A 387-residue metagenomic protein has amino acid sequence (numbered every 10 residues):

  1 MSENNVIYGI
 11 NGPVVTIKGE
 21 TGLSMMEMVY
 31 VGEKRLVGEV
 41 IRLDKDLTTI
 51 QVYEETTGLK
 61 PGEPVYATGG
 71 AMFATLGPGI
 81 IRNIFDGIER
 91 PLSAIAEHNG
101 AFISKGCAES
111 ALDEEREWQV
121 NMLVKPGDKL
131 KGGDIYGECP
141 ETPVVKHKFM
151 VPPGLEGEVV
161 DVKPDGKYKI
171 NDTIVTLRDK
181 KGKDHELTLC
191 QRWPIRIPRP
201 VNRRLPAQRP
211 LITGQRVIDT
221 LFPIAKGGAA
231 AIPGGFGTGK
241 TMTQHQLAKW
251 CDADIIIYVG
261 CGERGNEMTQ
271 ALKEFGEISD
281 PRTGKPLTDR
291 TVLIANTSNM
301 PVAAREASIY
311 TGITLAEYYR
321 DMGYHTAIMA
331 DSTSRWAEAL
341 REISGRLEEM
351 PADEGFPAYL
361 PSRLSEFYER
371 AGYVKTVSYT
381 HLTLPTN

Functional and structural regions predicted by a protein language model:
M1-A96, A101-S104: N-terminal accessory targeting/assembly segments
V15-I17, I50, L59, L112-K131 (+1 more regions): Short beta-strand segments of a lipoyl-like beta-sandwich/carrier module
Y66, G70-F73, D86-P91, I95 (+3 more regions): Interdomain "pre-motor" coupling segment immediately N-terminal to P-loop NTPase/helicase cores
H98-V120, E138, F149-M150, N171-D172 (+3 more regions): P-loop NTPase nucleotide-binding/switch module
G239-I255, G260-C261, G265-N266, E274-F275 (+1 more regions): Conserved P-loop NTPase nucleotide-binding/switch module
G265-L315, M350: Nucleotide-state-sensitive switch-loop elements of NTP-binding domains
Y379-T386: Conserved small/polar residues in nucleotide/adenosyl-binding loops
